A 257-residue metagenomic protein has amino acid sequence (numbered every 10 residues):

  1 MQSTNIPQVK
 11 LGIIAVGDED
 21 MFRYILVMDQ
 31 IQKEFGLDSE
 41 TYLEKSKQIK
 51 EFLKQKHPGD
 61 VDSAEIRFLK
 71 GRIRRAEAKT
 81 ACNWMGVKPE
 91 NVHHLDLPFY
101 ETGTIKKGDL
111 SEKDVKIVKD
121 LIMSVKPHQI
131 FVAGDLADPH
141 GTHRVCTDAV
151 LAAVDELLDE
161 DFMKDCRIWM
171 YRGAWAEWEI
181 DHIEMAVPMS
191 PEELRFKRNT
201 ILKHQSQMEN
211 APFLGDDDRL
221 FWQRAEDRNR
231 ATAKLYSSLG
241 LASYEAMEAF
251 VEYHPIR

Functional and structural regions predicted by a protein language model:
M1-R257: Metal-dependent de-N-acetylase/amidase catalytic core
